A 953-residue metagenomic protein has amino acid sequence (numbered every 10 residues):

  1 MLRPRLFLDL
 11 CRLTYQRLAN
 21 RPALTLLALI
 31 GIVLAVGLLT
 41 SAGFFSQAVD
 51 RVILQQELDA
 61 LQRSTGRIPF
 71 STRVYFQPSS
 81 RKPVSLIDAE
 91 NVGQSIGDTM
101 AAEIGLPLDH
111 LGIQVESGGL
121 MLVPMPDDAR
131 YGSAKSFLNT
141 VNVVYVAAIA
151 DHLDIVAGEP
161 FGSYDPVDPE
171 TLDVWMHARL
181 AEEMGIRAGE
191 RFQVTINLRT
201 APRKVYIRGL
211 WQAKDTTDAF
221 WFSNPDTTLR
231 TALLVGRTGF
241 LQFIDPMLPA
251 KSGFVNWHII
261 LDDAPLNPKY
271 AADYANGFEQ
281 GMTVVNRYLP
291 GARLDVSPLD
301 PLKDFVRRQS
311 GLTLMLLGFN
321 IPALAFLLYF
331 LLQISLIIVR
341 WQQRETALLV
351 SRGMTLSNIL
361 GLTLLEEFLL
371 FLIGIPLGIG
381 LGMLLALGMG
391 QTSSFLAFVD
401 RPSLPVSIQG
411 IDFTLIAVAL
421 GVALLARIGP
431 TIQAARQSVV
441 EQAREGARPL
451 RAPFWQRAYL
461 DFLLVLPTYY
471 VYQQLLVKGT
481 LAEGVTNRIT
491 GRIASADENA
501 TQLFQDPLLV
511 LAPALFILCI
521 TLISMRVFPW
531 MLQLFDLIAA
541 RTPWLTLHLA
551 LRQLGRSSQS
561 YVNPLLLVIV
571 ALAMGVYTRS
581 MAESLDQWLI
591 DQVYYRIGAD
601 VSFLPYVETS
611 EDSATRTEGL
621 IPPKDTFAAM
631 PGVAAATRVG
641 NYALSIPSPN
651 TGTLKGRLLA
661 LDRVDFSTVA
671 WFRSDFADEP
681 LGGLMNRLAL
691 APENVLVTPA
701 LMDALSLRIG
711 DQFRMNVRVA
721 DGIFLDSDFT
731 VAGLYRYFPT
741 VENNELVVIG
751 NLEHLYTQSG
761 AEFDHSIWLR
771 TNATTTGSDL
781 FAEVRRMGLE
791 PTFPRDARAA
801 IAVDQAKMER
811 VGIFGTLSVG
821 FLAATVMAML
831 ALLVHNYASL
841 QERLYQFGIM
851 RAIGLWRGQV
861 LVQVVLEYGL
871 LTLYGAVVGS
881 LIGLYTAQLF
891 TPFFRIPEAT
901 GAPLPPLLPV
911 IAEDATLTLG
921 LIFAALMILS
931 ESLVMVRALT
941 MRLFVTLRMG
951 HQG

Functional and structural regions predicted by a protein language model:
M1-G37, L364, E445-L466, M525-L572 (+4 more regions): N-terminal Sec/SRP start-transfer signal
M1-L327, Q391-V399, S403-G410, G479-V510 (+7 more regions): Membrane transport/envelope proteins' first extracytoplasmic loop
A19-Q47, Q309-A347, F368-L377, L381 (+9 more regions): Hydrophobic alpha-helical transmembrane segments of multi-pass inner-membrane transport and secretion
I379-I411, Q474-L508, V877-L921, S932 (+2 more regions): Short helix-loop junctions at transmembrane helix boundaries
L381, A386, G390, I411-P453 (+4 more regions): C-terminal membrane-exit region of the final transmembrane helix in multipass inner-membrane proteins
G479-D678, G682-G683, P699: Juxtamembrane segments of multi-pass membrane proteins
